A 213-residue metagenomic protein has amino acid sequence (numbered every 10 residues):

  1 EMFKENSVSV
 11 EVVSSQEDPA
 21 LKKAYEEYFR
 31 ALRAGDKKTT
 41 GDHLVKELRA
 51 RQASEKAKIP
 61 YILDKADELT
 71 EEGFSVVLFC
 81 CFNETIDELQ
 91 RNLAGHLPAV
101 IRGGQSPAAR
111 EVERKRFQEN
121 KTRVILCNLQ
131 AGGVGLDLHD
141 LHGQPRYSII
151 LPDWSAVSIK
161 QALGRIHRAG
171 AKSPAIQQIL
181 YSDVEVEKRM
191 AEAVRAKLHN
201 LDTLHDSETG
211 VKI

Functional and structural regions predicted by a protein language model:
E1-S75, C81-E84, E88-L93, D202-E208: Interdomain linker/hinge connecting the two RecA-like lobes of the SF2 helicase core
F3-E5, E17-K23, Q105-R110, D183-K188 (+1 more regions): A short acidic, often aromatic-flanked loop/helix-cap motif at beta-alpha or helix-coil junctions that lines enzyme
Q52-P60, C80, G104-E111, V157: Conserved phosphate-coordination/catalytic loops
L78-F79, L180: Active-site-adjacent beta-strand anchor residues
F79, R116-F117, G210: Aromatic-residue hotspot detector
F79-C81, C127-N128: Replace "coordinates the UDP/GDP/TDP-sugar" with "coordinates nucleotide-activated sugar donors
I86, L97-M190, R195-N200: Conserved RecA-like P-loop NTPase helicase motor core
A193-I213: C-terminal helicase lobe
